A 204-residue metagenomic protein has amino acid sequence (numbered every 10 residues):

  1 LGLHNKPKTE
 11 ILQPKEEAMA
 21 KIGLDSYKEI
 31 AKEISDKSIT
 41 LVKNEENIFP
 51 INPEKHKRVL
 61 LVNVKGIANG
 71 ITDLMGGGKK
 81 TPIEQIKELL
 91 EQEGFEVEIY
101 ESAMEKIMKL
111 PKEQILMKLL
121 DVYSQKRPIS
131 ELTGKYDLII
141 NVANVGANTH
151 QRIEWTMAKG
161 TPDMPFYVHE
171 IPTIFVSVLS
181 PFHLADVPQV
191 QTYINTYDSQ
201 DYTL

Functional and structural regions predicted by a protein language model:
L1-L204: Preference for extracellular/luminal or secreted protein segments
